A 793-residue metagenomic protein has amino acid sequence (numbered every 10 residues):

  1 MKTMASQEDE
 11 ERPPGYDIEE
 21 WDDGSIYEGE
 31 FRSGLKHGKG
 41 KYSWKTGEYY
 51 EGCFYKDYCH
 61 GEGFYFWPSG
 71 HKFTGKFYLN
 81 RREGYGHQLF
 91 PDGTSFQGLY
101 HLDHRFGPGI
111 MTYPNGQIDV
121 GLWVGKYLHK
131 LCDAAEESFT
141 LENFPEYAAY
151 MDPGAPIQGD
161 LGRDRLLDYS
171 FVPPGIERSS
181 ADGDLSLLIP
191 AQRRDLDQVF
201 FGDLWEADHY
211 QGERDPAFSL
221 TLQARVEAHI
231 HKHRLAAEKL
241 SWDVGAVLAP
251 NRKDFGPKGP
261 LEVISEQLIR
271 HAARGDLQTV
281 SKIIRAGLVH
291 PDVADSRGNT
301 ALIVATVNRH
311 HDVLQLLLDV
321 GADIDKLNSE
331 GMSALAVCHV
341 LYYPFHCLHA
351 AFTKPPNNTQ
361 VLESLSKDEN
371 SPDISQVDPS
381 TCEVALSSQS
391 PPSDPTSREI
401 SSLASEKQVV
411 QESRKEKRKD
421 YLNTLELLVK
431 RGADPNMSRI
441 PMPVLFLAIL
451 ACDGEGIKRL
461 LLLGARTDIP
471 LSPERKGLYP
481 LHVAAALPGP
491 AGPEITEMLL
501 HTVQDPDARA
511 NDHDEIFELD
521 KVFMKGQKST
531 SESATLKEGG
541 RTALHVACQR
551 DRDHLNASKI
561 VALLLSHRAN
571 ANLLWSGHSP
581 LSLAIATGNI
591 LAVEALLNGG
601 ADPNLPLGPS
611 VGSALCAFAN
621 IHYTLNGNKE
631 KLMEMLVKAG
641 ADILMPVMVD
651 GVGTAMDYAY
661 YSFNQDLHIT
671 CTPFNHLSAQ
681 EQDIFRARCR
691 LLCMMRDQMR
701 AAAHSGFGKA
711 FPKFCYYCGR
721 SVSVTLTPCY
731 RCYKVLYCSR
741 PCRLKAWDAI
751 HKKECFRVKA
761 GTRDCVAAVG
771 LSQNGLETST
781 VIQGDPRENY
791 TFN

Functional and structural regions predicted by a protein language model:
M1-E206: Intrinsically disordered, low-complexity repeat tracts enriched in Gly/Pro/Ser/Thr and acidic residues, frequently
K253, S281-V289, Q315-D323, F352-N358 (+7 more regions): Ankyrin repeat domain, specifically the short helix-to-loop turn at the C-terminus of the second helix of each repeat
I264, G298, G331, P441 (+6 more regions): Start-of-repeat signature of ankyrin repeats
L268, L302, L335, L445 (+5 more regions): Conserved hydrophobic residue in the first alpha-helix
G275, R309, Y342, D420 (+5 more regions): Ankyrin-repeat intra-repeat helix-capping/turn positions
P291-A294, K326-L327, P435-S438, T467-S472 (+5 more regions): Ankyrin repeat boundary signal
V637-I643, V647-N793: Short alpha-helical interaction motifs and adjacent low-complexity tails used for partner binding in regulatory proteins
